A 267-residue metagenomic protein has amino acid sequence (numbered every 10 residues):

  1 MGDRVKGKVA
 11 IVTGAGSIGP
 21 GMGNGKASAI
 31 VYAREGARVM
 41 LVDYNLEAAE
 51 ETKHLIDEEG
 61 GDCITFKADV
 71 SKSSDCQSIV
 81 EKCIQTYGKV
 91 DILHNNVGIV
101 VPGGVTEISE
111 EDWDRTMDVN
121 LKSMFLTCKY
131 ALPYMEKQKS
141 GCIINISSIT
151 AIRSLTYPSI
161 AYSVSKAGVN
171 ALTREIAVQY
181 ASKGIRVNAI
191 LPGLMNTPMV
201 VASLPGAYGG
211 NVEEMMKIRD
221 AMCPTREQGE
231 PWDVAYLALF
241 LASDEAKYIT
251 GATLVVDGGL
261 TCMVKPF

Functional and structural regions predicted by a protein language model:
D3-M40: Canonical Rossmann dinucleotide-binding motif of NAD(H)/NADP(H)-dependent dehydrogenases/reductases, specifically
G104-V105, D112-D114, M215, R219: Substrate-binding pocket helix/loop in short-chain dehydrogenase/reductase
C128, S165, T173: Active-site helix of classical SDR
P133, V178-S182, K247: Alpha-helical segment proximal to the catalytic Tyr-Lys
S148: Residue(s) in the substrate-gating loop at a strand-loop-helix junction that position the organic substrate next
G210-N211, C223-V234: A conserved structural motif in NAD(P)-dependent oxidoreductases
A238-L239, T250-F267: Short C-terminal tail/terminal secondary-structure segment of NAD(P)H-dependent dehydrogenase/reductase domains
